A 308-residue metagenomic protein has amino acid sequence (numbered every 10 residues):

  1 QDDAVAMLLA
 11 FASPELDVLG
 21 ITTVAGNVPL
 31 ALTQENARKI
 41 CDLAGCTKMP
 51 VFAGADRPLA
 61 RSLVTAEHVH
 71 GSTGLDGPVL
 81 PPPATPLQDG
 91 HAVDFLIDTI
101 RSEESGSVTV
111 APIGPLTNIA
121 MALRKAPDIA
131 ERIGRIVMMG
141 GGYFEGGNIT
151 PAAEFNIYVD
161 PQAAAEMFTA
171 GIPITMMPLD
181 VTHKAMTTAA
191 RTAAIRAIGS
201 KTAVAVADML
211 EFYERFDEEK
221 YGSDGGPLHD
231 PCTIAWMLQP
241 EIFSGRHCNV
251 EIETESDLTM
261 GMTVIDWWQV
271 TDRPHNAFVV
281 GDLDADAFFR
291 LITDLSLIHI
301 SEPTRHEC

Functional and structural regions predicted by a protein language model:
Q1-K39, C46-T47, T73, P78-K184 (+1 more regions): Active-site histidine-anchored catalytic micro-motif
V5-S13, D17-V18, Y158, Q162 (+1 more regions): Conformational coupling and interaction surfaces
G26, D56, G141, V181 (+2 more regions): Residues that form or immediately flank small-molecule/cofactor binding pockets and catalytic motifs
A37-I40, H68-H70, A193-I195: Short, hinge-like loop/turn segments at secondary-structure boundaries
A44-F52: A glycine-rich helix N-cap at a beta->alpha junction
V51, M167, I234: A residue-level signal for conserved active-site and pocket-lining positions in enzyme catalytic cores
F52-L80: Surface-exposed loop and adjacent secondary-structure segments within mature catalytic domains
I300-C308: A short, hydrophobic C-terminal helix/tail in secreted or cell-surface proteins
